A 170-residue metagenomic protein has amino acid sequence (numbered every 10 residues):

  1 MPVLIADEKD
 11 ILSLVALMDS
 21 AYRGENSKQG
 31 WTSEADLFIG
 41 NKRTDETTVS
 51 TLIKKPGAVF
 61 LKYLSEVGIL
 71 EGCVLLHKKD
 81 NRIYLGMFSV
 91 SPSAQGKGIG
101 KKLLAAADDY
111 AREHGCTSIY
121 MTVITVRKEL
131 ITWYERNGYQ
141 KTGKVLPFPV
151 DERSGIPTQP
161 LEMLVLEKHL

Functional and structural regions predicted by a protein language model:
M1-V3: Extreme N-terminal starter segment of soluble prokaryotic enzymes
E8-S93, L104-A105, Y110, K144-P147 (+1 more regions): Acetyl-CoA-dependent GNAT
G30-A35, E66, L85, K102 (+5 more regions): Flexible domain-boundary/linker segments
I69, S91-A105, R112-H114, T125-T132 (+1 more regions): Conserved glycine-rich acetyl-CoA-binding loop
T117-Y120, I124-I131, N137-Q140, K144-L170: C-terminal "cap" of GNAT-fold acetyltransferases
